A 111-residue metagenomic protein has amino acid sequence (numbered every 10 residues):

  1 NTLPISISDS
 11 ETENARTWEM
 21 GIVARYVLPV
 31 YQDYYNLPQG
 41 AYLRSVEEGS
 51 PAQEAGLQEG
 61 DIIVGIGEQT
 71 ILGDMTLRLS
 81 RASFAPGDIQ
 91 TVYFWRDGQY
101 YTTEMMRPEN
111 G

Functional and structural regions predicted by a protein language model:
N1-R16, Q58, V64-G65, R78-G111: PDZ-domain C-terminal substructure recognizer with occasional recognition of PDZ-binding tails
S10-T17, V27-G40: Gly/Ser-enriched beta-turn/beta-hairpin loop segments
I22, Q32, L43, A52 (+3 more regions): Terminal peptide-recognition signature
Y26, S45-E48, G65, R107: A residue-level detector for short acidic-glycine micro-motifs
A52-T76: Conserved PDZ fold ligand-binding element
